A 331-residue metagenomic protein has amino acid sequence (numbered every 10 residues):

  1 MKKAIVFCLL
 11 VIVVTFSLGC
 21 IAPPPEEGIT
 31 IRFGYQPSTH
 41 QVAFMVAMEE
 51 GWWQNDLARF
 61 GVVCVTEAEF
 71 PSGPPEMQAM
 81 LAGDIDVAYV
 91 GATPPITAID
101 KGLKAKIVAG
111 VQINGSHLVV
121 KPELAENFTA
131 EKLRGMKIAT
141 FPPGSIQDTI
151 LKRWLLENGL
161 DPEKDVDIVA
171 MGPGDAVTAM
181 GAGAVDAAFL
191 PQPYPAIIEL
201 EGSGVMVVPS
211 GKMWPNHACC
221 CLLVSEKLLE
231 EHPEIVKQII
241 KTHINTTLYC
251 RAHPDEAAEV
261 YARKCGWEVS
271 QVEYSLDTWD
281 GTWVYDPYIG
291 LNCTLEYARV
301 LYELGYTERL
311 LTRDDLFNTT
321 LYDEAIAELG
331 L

Functional and structural regions predicted by a protein language model:
M1-P25: Secretory targeting signatures
C20-I31, I326-L331: Bacterial Sec-exported substrate-binding components of ABC uptake systems
E26-D161, D167-A170, D186-Q192, S203-S210 (+1 more regions): Short, glycine-/small- and polar/acidic-enriched structural segments that line small-molecule recognition paths
S38, P71-P74, F141-I146, G174 (+4 more regions): Soluble non-cytosolic domains of exported or imported proteins
Q41, M45, M77, L81 (+14 more regions): Extracytoplasmic/secreted envelope proteins and their assembly/folding machinery, especially bacterial periplasmic
T93-P94, P122, G174-R263: Pocket-lining segment of extracytoplasmic ligand-binding domains
E231-E308: Secondary-structure end/capping motifs
R299-L331: Conserved C-terminal helix/tail region of periplasmic/extracytoplasmic solute-binding proteins
